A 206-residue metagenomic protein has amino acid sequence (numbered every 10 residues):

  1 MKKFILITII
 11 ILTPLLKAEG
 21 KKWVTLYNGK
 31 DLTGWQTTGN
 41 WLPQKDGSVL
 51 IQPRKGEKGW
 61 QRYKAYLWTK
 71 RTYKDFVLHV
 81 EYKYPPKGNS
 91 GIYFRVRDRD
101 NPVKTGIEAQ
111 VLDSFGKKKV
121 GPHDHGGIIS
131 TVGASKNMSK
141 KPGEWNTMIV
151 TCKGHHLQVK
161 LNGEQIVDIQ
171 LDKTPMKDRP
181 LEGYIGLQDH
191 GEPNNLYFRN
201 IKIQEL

Functional and structural regions predicted by a protein language model:
M1-F4: Positively charged n-region of N-terminal signal peptides that target proteins for export
L6-K17: Hydrophobic h-region of N-terminal signal peptides that target proteins for export in Gram-negative bacteria
A18-L206: Carbohydrate-interacting regions of secretory-pathway proteins
